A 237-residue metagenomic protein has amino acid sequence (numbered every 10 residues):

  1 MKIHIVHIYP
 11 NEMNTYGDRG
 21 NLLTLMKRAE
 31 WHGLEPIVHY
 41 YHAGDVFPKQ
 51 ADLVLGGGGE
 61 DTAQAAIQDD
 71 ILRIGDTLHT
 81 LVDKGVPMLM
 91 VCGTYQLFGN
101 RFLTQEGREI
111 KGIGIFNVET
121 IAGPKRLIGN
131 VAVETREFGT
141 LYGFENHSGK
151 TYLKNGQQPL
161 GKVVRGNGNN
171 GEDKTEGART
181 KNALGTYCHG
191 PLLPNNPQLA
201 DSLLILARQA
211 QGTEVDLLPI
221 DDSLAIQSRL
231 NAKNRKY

Functional and structural regions predicted by a protein language model:
M1-D83, P194-Y237: N-terminal beta1-alpha1 cap of cysteine-dependent amidohydrolase-like domains
I3, P36, V86, K111 (+2 more regions): A structural micro-motif
H7, V38, I115, G143-E145 (+1 more regions): Conserved beta-strand scaffold positions in the cores of enzyme catalytic domains, especially in NTP/NDP-utilizing
L53-G57, L89, G185-Y187: Structural motif
D61-E137: Cysteine-nucleophile active-site neighborhood
C92, H147, H189: Histidine-centered divalent metal-coordination motifs
Q105-E176: Pocket-forming structural segment of enzyme catalytic cores
T140-L141, K150-Y237: C-terminal and late-domain segments of enzyme folds
